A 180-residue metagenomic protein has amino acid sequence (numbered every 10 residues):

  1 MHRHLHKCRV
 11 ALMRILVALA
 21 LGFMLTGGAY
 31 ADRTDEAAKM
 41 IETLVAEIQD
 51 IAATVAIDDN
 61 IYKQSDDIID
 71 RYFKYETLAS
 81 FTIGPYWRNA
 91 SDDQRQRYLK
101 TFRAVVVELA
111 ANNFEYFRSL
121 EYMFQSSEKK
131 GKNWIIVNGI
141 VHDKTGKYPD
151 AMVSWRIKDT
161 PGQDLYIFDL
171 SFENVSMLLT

Functional and structural regions predicted by a protein language model:
R3-L16: Bacterial N-terminal signal peptides that target proteins for export
R14-M24: Bacterial N-terminal signal peptides
G27-A31: Sec/Tat signal peptide C-region and signal peptidase I cleavage site
R33-N112: Early exported N-terminus immediately downstream of N-terminal targeting peptides
Y75, N89, S119, N174 (+1 more regions): Generic structural "secondary-structure junction" signal
W87, A104-V105, D143-K144, F172-M177: Solvent-exposed loop/turn segments at secondary-structure junctions within structured extracellular/periplasmic domains
E108-A151: Surface-exposed, charged secondary-structure patches
D150-L179: Short beta-strand edge/turn micro-motifs at domain boundaries
